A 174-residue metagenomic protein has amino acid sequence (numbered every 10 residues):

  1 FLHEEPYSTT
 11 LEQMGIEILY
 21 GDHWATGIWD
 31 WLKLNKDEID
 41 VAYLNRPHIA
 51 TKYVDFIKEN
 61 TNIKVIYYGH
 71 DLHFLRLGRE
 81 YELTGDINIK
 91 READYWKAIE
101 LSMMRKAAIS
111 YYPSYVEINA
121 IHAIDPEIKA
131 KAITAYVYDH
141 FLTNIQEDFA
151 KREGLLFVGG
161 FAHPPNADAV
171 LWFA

Functional and structural regions predicted by a protein language model:
F1-T26: N-terminal strand-loop element at the rim of the active site of nucleotide-sugar-dependent glycosyltransferases
W24-G27, R76-S102: Nucleotide-sugar donor phosphate/pyrophosphate-binding loop at the beta->alpha transition of glycosyltransferases
G27-D37, N144-E147: Short amphipathic alpha-helix with an adjacent loop that forms part of the alpha/beta core around
L32-T51, I66: Short N-terminal targeting/anchoring amphipathic segment
D40-V41, K64, I109, G154: Structural motif
R46, G69-D71, S114-V116: Helix N-cap/beta->alpha junction signal
N60-G78: Active-site proximal beta-strand in glycosyltransferases
T84-D86, K90, R105-K106, Y111 (+1 more regions): Conserved catalytic-core segment of nucleotide-activated headgroup transferases in glycan assembly
